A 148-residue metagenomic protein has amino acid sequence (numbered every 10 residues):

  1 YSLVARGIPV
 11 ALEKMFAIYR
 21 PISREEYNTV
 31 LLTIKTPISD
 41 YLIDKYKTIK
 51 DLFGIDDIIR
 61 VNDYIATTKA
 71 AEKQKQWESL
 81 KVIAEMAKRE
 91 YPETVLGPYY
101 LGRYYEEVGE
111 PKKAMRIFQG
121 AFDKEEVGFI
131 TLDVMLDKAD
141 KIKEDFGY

Functional and structural regions predicted by a protein language model:
Y1-D56, G147: C-terminal catalytic histidine-bearing segment of alpha/beta-hydrolase fold enzymes
I58, Y91-P92, E126: Short coil turns that delineate tetratricopeptide repeat
N62, L96, I130-V134: Start-of-helix register in tetratricopeptide repeats
K69, R103-E106, D137, K141: Residue-level recognition of tetratricopeptide repeat
